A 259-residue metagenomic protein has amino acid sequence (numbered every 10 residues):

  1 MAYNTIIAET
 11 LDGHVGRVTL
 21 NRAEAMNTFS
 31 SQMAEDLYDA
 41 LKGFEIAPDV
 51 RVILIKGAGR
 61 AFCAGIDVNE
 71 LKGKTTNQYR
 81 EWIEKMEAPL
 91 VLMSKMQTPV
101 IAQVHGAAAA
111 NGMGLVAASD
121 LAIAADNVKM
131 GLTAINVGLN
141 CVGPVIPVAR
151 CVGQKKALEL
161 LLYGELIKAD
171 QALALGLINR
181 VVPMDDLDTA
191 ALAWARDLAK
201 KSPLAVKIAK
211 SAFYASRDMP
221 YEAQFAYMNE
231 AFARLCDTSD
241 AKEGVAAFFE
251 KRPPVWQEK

Functional and structural regions predicted by a protein language model:
M1-A58, V91: Conserved CoA-thioester-binding segment of acyl-CoA-metabolizing enzymes
M1-G13, I46, G164-D170, T189 (+1 more regions): C-terminal alpha-helix plus adjacent terminal tail
Y3, E35, K42, I46-D49 (+3 more regions): Glycine- (often His-adjacent) and acidic-residue-rich active-site loop that binds/positions the CoA thioester
V15-T19, L54-K56, T75, I101-Q103 (+1 more regions): Structural motif
V18, R22, L37, I55 (+6 more regions): Terminal peptide-recognition signature
T28-S31, A64, G73, L162-Y163 (+4 more regions): Phosphate-coordinating loops and pocket residues in cytosolic domains that bind phosphorylated ligands
L92-V206, D237-T238, E243-A246, R252: Crotonase-fold acyl-CoA enzyme core
